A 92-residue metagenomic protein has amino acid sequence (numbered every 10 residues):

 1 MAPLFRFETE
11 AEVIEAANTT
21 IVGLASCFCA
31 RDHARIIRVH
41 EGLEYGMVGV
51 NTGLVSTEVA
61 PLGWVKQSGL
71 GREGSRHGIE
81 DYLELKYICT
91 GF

Functional and structural regions predicted by a protein language model:
M1-F92: Conserved C-terminal structural/oligomerization subdomain of aldehyde/semialdehyde dehydrogenase
